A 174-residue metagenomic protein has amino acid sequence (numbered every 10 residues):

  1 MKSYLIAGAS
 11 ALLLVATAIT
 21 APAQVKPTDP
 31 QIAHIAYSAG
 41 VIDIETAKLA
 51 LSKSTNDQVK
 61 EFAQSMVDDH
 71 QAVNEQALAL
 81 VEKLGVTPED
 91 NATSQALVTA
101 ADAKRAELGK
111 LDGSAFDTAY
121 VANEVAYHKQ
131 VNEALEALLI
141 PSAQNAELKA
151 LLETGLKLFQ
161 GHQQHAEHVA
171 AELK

Functional and structural regions predicted by a protein language model:
K2-A9, V15-K174: His/Met- and acidic-residue-enriched segments that coordinate or traffic transition-metal cofactors and support
